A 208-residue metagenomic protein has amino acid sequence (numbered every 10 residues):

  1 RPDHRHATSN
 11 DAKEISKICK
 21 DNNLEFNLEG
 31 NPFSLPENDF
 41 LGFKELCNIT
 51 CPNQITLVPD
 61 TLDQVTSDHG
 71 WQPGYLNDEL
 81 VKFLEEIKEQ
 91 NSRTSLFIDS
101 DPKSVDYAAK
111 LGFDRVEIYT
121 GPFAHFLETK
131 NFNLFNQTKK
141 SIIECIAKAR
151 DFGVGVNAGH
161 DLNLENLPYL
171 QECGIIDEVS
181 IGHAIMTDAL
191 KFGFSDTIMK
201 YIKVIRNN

Functional and structural regions predicted by a protein language model:
R1-D3, E29-L35, D60-L62, D99-D101 (+4 more regions): Active-site beta-loop-alpha junctions enriched in small/polar residues
R1-K17, P59-Q72, T120-N133, A189: Glycine-rich, proline-tolerant flexible connector loops at the mouths of alpha/beta enzymes
H4-G30, P73-S95, L134-A158, L164 (+1 more regions): Alpha-helix-loop-beta-strand connector modules within alpha/beta enzyme cores
L24-G30, N53-L57, T94-L96, V116-I118 (+2 more regions): Hydrophobic faces of well-ordered beta-strands that scaffold small-molecule active sites in alpha/beta enzyme cores
L35-I49, D101-L111, A158, L162-I176: Catalytic cores of alpha/beta
I55-D63, R115-E128, I175-F194: Glycine-rich phosphate-binding active-site loops on the catalytic face of alpha/beta enzymes
L62, R93-K148: Histidine/lysine/aspartate-rich catalytic loop segments that bind and position anionic ligands
S67-H69, E128-F135, T187-N208: C-terminal helical cap(s) of enzyme catalytic domains, especially alpha/beta-barrels
